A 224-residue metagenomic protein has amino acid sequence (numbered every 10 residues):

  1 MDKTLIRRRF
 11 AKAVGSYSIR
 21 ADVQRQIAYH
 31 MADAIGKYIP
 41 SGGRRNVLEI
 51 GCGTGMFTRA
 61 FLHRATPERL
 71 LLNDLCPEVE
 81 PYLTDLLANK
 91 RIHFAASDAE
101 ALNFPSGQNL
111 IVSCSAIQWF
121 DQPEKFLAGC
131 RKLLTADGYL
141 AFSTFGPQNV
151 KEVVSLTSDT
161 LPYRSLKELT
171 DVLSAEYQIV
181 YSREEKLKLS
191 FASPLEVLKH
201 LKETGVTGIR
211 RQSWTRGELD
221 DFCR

Functional and structural regions predicted by a protein language model:
M1-G15, Y29: N-terminal, positively charged/glycine-rich alpha-helical extensions of SAM-dependent methyltransferases
D22-G43: Conserved alpha-helix/loop element of class I SAM-dependent methyltransferases that forms part of the SAM/SAH-binding
L48-L102: Class I SAM-dependent methyltransferase SAM/SAH-binding core
E100-I111: A short acidic, Gly/Pro-enriched loop at the edge of an enzyme's catalytic core that lines a small-molecule cofactor
N109-P123: A short SAM/SAH-binding and catalytic strip from SAM-dependent methyltransferases
E124-A136: A short glycine-rich, Lys/Arg-flanked "PGG" loop and its adjoining helix->strand segment in the class I
D137-E196, G205-R216: Conserved catalytic/acceptor-binding region of the Class I
